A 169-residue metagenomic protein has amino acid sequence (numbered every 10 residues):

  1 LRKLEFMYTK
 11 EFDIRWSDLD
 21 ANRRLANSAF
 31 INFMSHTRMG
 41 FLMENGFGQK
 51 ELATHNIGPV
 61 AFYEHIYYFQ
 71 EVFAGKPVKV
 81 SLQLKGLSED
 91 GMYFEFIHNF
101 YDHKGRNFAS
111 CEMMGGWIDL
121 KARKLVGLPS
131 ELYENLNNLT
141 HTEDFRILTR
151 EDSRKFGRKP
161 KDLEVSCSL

Functional and structural regions predicted by a protein language model:
R2-G40, E151-L169: Catalytic strand-loop segment that frames the active site of acyl-thioester-processing enzymes
Y8-K10, F73-P77, K85-L169: HotDog/MaoC-like acyl-thioester-processing domains
F12-W16, Y68, W117: Hydrophobic residues in beta-strands and at strand termini
R23, L82, R123: Hydrophobic pocket/interface hotspot
T37, N45, L139-E143: Alpha-helix boundary/capping residues
G40, Y67, N135-N138: Solvent-exposed, charged/polar functional surfaces in cytosolic regulatory/catalytic domains
L42-G86, G91-Y93, F108: Hydrophobic beta-strand-centered segment that forms part of the acyl-chain substrate-binding groove
